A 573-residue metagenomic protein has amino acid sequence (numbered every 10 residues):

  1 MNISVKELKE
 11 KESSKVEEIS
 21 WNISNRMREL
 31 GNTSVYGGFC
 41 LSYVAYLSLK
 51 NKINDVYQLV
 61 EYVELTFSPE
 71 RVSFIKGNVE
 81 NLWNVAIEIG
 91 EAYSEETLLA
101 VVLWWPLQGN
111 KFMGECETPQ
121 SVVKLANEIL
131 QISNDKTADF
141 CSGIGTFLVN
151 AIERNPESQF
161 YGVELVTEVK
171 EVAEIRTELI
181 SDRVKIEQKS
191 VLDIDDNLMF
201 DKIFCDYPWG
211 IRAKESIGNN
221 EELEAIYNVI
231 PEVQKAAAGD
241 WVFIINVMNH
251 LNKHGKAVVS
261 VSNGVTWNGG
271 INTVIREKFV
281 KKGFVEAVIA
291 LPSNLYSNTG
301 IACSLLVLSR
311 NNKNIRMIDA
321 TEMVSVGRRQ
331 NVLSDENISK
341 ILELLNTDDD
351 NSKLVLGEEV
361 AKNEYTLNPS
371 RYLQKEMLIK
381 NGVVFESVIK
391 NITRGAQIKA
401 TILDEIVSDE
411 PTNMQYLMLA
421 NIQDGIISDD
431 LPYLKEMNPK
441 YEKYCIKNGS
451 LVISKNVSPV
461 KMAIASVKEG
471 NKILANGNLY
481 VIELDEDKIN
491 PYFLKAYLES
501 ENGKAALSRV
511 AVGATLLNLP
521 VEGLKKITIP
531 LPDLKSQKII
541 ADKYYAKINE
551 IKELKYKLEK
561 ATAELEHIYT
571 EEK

Functional and structural regions predicted by a protein language model:
N2-L8, D201, Y207-K399: A conserved structural/catalytic subdomain of Rossmann-like adenosyl-cofactor enzymes
K9, S13, E17, N32-F112: Long recognition/docking surfaces used for binding and targeting
F112-I211, S262-N263, V274-I275, K281: Conserved S-adenosyl-L-methionine
T137, A257, L451-V452: Generic structural signal for buried aliphatic residues
K214-E222, L403-N438: DNA target-recognition patches
L306, S370, K472-Y480, A511-I539 (+1 more regions): A short glycine-rich beta-alpha junction/loop motif
N346-E410, Q423-I426, L531-K573: Non-catalytic DNA-recognition/assembly elements of restriction-modification systems
Y441-Y444, N448-E499: A short beta-sheet element
